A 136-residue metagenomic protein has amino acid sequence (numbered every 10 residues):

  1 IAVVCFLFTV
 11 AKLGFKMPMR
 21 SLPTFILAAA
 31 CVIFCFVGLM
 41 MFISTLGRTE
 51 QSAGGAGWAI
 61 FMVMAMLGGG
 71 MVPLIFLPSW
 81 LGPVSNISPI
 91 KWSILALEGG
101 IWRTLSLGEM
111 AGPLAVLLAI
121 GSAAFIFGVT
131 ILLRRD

Functional and structural regions predicted by a protein language model:
A2, F8-K12, P18-D136: Membrane-spanning alpha-helical segments of multipass transporters and channels
